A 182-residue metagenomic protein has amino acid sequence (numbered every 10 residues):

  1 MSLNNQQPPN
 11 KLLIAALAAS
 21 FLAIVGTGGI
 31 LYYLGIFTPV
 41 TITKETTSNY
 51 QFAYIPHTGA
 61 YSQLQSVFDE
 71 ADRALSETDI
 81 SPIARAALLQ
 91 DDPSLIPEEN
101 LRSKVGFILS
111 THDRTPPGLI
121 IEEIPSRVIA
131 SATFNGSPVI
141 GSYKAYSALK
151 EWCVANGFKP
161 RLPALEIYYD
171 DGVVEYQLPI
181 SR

Functional and structural regions predicted by a protein language model:
S2-R182: A solvent-exposed interaction/effector surface
